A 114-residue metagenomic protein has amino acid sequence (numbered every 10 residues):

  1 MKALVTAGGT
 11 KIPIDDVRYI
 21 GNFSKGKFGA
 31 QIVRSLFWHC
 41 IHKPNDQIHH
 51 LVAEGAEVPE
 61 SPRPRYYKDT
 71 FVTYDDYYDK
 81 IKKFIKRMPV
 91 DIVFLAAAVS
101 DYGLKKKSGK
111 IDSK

Functional and structural regions predicted by a protein language model:
M1-K114: A cross-family phosphate/adenosyl-ligand binding-site feature
